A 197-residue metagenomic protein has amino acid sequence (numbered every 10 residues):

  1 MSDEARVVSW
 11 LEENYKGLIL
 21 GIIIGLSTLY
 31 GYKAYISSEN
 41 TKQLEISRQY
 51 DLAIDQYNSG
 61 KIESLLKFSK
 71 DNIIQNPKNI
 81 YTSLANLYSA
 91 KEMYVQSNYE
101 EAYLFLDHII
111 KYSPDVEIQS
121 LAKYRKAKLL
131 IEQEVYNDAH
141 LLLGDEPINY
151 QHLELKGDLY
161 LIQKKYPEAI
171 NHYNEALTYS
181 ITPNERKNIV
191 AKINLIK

Functional and structural regions predicted by a protein language model:
M1-I24: N-terminal positive-inside, membrane-proximal cytosolic segments immediately preceding the first
I73-T82, Q96, I110-Q119, G144-H152 (+1 more regions): Short solvent-exposed coil/turn linkers within tandem alpha-helical repeat scaffolds
N86-D138: Structured, soluble extracytoplasmic/luminal domains of envelope-associated proteins
